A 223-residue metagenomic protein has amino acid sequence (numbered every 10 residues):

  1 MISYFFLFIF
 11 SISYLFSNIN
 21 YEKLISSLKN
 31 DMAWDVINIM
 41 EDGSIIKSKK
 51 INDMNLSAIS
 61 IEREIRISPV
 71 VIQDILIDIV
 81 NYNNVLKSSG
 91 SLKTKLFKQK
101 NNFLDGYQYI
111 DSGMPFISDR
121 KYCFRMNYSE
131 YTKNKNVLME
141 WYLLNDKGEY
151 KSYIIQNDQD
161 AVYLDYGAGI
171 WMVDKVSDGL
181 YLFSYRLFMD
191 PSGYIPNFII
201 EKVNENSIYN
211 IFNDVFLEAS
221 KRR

Functional and structural regions predicted by a protein language model:
Y4-S13: Sec-dependent N-terminal signal peptides
N18-R223: Eukaryotic helix-grip
